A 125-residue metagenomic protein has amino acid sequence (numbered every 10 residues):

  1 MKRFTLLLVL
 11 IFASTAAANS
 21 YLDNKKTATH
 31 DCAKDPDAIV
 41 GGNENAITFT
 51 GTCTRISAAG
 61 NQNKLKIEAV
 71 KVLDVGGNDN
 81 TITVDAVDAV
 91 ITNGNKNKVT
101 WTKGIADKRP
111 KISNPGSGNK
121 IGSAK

Functional and structural regions predicted by a protein language model:
M1-F4: Positively charged n-region of N-terminal signal peptides that target proteins for export
V9-A18: Hydrophobic h-region of N-terminal signal peptides that target proteins for export in Gram-negative bacteria
A18-K125: Extended beta-solenoid/beta-helix repeat architectures
